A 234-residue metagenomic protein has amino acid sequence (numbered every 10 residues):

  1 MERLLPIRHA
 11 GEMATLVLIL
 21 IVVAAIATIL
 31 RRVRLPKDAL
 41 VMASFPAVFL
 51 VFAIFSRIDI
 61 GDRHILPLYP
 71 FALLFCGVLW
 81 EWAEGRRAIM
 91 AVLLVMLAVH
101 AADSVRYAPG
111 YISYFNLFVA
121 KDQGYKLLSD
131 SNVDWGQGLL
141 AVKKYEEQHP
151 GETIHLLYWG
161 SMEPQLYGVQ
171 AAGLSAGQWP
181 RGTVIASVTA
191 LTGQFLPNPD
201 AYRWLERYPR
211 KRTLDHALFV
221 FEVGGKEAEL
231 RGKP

Functional and structural regions predicted by a protein language model:
M1-I19, G136-Y145: Membrane-lumen/periplasm interface segments of multi-pass, membrane-embedded glycan/lipid transferases
L4-M13, L35-A43, A53-L68: Membrane-interface catalytic loops of GT-C/OST-like multi-pass glycosylation enzymes that act
M13-L35, L94: Hydrophobic, aromatic-rich transmembrane alpha-helices and their immediate juxtamembrane boundary segments
T15-L20, V51-F52, D59-A83, F221: Hydrophobic/aromatic-rich transmembrane helices and adjacent perimembrane loops
V22-A25, A47, V51, P70-F71 (+1 more regions): Generic alpha-helical transmembrane segments of integral inner-membrane proteins, especially permease/transport modules
M42-A47, L74, W80-P109: Signature aromatic-anchored transmembrane alpha helix within multi-pass, membrane-resident enzymes that catalyze glycan
I60-D62, V99-D122: Hydrophobic alpha-helical transmembrane segments in integral membrane proteins
F118-P234: C-terminal luminal/periplasmic domains and tails of membrane-associated envelope-modifying transferases
